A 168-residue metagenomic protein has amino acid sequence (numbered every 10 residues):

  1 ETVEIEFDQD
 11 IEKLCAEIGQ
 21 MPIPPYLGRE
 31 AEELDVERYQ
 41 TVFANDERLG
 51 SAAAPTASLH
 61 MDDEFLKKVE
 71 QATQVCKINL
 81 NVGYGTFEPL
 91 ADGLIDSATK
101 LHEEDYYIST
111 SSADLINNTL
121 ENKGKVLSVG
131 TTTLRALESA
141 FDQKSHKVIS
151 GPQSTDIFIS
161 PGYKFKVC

Functional and structural regions predicted by a protein language model:
E1-C168: Surface-exposed, charge/polar-rich loops and edge strands
